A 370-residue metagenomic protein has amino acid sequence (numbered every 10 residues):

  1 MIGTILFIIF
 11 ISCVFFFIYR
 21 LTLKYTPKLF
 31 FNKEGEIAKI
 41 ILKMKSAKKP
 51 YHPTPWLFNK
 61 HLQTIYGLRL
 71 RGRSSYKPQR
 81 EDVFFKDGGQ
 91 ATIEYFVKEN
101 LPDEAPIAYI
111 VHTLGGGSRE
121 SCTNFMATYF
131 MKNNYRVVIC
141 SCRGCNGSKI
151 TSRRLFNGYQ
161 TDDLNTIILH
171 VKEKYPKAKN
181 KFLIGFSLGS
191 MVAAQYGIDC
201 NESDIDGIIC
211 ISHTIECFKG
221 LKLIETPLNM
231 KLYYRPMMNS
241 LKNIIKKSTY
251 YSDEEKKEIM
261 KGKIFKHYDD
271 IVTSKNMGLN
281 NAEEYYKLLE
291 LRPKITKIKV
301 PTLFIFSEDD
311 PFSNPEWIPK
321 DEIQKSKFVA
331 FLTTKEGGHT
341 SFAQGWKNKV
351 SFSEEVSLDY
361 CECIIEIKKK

Functional and structural regions predicted by a protein language model:
V14-I37, E173, K177-A178, F182-M277: Alpha/beta-hydrolase-fold enzymes
W56-N100, A343: N-terminal cap/lid segment of alpha/beta-hydrolase-fold proteins
F96-T151, T166, H170: Short, surface-exposed "cap/lid" segments of acyl-processing enzymes
R154-Y175: Alpha/beta-hydrolase active-site loop
I271-K294: Active-site nucleophile elbow and catalytic-triad environment of alpha/beta-hydrolase enzymes
I298, F304-F306: Short beta-strand/loop motif that positions the catalytic acidic residue of the alpha/beta-hydrolase fold
E308, F312-V329: Conserved loop-alpha-helix segment in the C-terminal half of the alpha/beta-hydrolase fold that carries the catalytic
G337-V350: Catalytic histidine-centered segment of alpha/beta-hydrolase-like enzymes
